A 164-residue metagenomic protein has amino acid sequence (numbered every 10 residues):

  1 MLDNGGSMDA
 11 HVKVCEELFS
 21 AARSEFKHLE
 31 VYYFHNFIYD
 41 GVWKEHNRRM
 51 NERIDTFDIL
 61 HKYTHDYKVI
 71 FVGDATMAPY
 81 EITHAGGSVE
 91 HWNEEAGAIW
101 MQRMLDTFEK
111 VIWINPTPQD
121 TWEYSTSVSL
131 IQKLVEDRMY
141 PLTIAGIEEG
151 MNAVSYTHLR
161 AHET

Functional and structural regions predicted by a protein language model:
M1-E25: An amphipathic, basic-hydrophobic helix/alpha-beta surface used to engage anionic, phosphate-rich ligands or surfaces
M1-G5, Y67-V89, W113-T117: DG-centered beta-turn motif at the end of beta-strands
D9-V14, G41-E45, Y80-H84, W122-S127: A short acidic (Asp/Glu
R23-K44, I99-Q119: A short, conserved beta-to-alpha structural element at the edge of catalytic cores that scaffolds binding
E30-I82, A98: Von Willebrand factor
H46-D58, E90-E95, S125-G146: Acidic, Ser/Thr-rich peripheral helices and adjacent loops at domain boundaries
E81-L130: VWA/integrin I-like adhesion module and closely mimicked acidic/polar interface patches used
T157-T164: Conserved small/polar residues in nucleotide/adenosyl-binding loops
